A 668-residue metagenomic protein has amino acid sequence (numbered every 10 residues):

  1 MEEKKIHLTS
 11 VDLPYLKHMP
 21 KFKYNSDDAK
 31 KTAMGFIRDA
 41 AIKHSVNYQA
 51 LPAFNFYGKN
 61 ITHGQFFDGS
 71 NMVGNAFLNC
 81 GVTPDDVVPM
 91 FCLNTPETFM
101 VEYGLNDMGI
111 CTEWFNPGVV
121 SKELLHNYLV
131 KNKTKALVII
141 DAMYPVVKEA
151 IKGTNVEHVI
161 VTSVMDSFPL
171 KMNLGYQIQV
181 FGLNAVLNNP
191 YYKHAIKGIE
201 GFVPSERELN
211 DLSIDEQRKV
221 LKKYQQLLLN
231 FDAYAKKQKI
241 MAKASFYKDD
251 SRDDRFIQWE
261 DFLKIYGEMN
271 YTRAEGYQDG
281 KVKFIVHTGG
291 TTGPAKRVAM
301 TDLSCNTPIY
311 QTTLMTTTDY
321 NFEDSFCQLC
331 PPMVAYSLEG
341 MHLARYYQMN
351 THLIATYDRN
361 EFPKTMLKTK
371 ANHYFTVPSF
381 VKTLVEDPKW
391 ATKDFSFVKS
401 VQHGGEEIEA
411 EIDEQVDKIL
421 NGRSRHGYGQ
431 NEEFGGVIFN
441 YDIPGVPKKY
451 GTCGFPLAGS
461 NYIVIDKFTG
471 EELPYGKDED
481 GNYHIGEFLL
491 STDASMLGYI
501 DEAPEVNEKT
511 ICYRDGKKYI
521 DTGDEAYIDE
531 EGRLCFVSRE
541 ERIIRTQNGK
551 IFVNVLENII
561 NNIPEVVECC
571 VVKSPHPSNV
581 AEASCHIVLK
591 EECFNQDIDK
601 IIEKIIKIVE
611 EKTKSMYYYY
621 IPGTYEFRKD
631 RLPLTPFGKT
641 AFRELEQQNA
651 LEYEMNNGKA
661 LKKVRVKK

Functional and structural regions predicted by a protein language model:
F56-N60, Q65, V73-V119, L329-C330 (+1 more regions): Conserved AMP-binding/adenylate-forming
T62-H63, E275, K283-T307: Conserved AMP-binding A3 loop
N127, Y374, T492, L497-G498 (+1 more regions): AMP-binding/adenylate-forming catalytic core of the ANL superfamily
K148-D279: ANL superfamily adenylate-forming
G175-L187, F246-Y247, A371-F375, V385-K448 (+2 more regions): Gly/Ser/Thr-rich phosphate-binding loop
N306-F326, M333-H373, D387: Conserved AMP-binding/adenylation subdomain of ANL enzymes
F455-G459, E471-C512, G549-I551: Conserved ATP/PPi-binding loop(s) of AMP-dependent carboxylate-activating enzymes
I544, C570-P575, S584-H586, K607-K668: Conserved C-terminal "lid"/linker of ANL adenylate-forming enzymes
